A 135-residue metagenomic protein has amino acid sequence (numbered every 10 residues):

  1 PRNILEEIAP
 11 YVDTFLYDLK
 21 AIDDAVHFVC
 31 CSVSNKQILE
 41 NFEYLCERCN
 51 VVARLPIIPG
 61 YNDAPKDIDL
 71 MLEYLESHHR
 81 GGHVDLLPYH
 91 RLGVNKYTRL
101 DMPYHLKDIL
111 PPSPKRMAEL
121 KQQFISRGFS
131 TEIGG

Functional and structural regions predicted by a protein language model:
P1-L92, K96: Conserved AdoMet/S-adenosylmethionine-binding subsite of the radical SAM
T98-K107: Short glycine/proline- and charge-enriched loop/turn segments that cap or connect secondary-structure elements
L110-S113: C-terminal catalytic and target-recognition region of SAM-dependent MTase-like enzymes, primarily methyltransferases
K115-G135: A cross-taxonomic marker for long C-terminal extensions/tails that follow the last structured domain
